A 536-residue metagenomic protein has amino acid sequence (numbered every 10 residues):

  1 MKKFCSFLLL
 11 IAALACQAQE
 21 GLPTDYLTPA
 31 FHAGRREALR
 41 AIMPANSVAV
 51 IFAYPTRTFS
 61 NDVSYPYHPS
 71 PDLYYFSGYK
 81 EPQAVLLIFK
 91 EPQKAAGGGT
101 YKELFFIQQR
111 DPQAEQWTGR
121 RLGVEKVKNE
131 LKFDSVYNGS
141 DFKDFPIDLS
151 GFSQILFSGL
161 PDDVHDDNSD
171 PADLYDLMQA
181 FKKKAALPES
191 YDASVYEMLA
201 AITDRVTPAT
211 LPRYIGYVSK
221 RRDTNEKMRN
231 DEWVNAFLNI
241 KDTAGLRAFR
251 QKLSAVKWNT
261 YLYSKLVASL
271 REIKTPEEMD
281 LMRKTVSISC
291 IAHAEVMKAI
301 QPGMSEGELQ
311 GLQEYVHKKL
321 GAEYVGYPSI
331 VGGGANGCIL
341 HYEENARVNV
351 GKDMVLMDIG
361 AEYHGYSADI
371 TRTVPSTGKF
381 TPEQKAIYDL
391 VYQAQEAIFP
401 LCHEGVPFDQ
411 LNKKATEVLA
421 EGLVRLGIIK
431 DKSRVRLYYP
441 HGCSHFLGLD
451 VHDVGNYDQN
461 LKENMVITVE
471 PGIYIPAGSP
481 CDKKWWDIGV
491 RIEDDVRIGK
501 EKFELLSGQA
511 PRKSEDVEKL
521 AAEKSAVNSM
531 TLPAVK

Functional and structural regions predicted by a protein language model:
K2-F7: Sec-dependent signal peptide recognition, specifically the positively charged N-region followed immediately by
L10-Q17: Hydrophobic h-region of N-terminal signal peptides that target proteins for export in Gram-negative bacteria
Q19-K536: Active-site neighborhoods and metal-handling regions in enzymes and metal-associated proteins
